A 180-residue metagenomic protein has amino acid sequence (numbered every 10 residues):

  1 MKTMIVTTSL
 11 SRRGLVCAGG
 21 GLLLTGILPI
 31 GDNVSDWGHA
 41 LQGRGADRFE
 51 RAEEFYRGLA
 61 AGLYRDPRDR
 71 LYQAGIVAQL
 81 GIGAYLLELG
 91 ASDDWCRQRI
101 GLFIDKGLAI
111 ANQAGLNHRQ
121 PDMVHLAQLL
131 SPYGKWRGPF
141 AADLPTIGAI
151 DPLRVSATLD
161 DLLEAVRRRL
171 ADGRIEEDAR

Functional and structural regions predicted by a protein language model:
K2-L23: N-terminal secretory signal peptides and thylakoid transit peptides that target proteins across membranes
V6-T7, R68, T146: Short N-terminal micro-motifs specific to bacterial/archaeal maturation and metal-cluster initiation sites
A18-S35: Extended low-complexity intrinsically disordered regions
G31-A61, L86, G90-R180: Long, charged low-complexity segments
P67-L89: Short, hydrophobic, well-ordered secondary-structure elements
